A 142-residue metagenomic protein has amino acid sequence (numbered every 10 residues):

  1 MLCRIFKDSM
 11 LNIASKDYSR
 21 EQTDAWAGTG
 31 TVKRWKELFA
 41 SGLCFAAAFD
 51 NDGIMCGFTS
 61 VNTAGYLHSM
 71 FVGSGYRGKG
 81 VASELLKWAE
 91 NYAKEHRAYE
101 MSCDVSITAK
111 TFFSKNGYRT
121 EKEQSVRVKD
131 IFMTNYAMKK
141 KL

Functional and structural regions predicted by a protein language model:
R4-G75, L86-W88, T108, K141: Acetyl-CoA-dependent GNAT
K36-L38, T59, A93, R127-D130: Short secondary-structure boundary/capping segments
G42, Y66, Y99, F132-T134: Exposed loop/turn and edge beta-strand positions of beta-sandwich/beta-sheet ligand-binding modules
G80-A82: Conserved G/P- and acidic residue-centered "switch" motifs that form tight phosphate/ATP-binding loops in soluble
Y92, F112: Short alpha-helical functional segments enriched in proximate histidine and acidic residues
A93-S106: Conserved GNAT acetyl-CoA-binding A-motif
S102-D104, R119-A137: Conserved catalytic-core motifs of GNAT/GCN5-like acyltransferases
F113-S114, Y118: Conserved active-site tyrosine of GNAT-family acetyltransferases
